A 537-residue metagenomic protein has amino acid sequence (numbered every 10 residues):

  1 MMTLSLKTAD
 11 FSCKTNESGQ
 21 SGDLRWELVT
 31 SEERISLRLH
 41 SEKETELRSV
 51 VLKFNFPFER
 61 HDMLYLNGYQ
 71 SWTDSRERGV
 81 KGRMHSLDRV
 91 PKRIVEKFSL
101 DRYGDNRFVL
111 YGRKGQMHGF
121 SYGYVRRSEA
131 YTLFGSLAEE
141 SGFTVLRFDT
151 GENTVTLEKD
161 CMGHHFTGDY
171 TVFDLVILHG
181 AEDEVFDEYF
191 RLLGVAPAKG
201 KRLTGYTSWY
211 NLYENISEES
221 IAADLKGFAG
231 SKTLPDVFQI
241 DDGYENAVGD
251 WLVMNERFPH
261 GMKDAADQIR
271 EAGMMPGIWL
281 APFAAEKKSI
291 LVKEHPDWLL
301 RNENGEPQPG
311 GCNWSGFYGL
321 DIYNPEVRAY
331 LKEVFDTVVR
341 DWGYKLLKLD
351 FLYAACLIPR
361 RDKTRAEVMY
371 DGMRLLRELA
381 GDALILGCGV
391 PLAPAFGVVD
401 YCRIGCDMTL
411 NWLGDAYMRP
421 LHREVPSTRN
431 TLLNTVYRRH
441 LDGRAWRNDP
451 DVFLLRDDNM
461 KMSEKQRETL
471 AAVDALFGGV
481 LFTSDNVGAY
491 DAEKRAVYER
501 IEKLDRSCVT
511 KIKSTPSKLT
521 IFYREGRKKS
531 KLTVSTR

Functional and structural regions predicted by a protein language model:
M1-V185: N-terminal accessory beta-strand-rich subdomains and adjacent acidic, glycine-rich linkers that precede catalytic cores
R34-I35, E468-L470, D474-F482, K513-R537: Carbohydrate-binding surface patches
G180-P197: N-terminal carbohydrate-binding accessory modules
R202-Y206, Y210-D336, R340-R361: Aromatic-lined carbohydrate-binding/catalytic grooves of carbohydrate-active enzymes
L212-I216, E245-G249, F283-K288, A354-I358 (+6 more regions): Flexible loop/turn segments at secondary-structure boundaries
M262-I269, R365-A383: Alpha-helix-loop-beta-strand connector modules within alpha/beta enzyme cores
V292-A329, E333, R374-A489: Glycan-recognition surfaces
P359-V368, V399-D400: Short glycine/threonine-rich loop-to-helix capping motif typified by GTGT followed within a few residues by an Asp-Pro
